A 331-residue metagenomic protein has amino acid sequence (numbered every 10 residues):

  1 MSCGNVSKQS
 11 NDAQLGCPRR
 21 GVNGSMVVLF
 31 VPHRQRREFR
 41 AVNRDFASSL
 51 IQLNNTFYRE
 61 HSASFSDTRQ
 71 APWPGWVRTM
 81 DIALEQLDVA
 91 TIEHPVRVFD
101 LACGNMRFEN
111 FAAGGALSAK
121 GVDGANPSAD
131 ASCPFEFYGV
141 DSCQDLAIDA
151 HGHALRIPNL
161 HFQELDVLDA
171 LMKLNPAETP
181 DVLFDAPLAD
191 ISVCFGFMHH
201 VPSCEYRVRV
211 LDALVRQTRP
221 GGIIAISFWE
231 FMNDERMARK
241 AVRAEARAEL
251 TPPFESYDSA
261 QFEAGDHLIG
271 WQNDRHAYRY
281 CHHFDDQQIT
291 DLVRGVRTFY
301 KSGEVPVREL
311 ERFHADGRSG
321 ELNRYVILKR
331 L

Functional and structural regions predicted by a protein language model:
N23-A41: Short, Lys/Arg-enriched N-terminal segments with co-localized hydrophobic residues within the first ~10-30 amino acids
R36-F99, G104-D181, E205, I223-L331: Class I (Rossmann-like) S-adenosyl-L-methionine-dependent methyltransferase catalytic domain, capturing the SAM-binding
P95, L188-A189: Local beta-strand N-terminus motif with an aromatic residue
V193: A conserved beta-strand element that flanks and buttresses the S-adenosyl-L-methionine
G196-H200: Short catalytic micro-motifs in class I SAM-dependent methyltransferases
V201-A213: A short, conserved alpha-helix within the catalytic core of class I
A213-P220: Conserved helix-to-beta-strand junction in the class I
